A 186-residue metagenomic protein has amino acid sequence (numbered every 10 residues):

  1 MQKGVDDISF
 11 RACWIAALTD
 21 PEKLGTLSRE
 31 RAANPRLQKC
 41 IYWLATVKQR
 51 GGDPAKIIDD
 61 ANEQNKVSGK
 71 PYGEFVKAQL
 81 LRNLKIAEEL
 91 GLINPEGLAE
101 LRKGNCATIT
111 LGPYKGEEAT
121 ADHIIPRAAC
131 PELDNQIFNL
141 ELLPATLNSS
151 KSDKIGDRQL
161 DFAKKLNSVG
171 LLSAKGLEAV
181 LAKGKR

Functional and structural regions predicted by a protein language model:
M1-K115, S150-R186: Nuclease and nuclease-like effector domains acting on nucleic acids or nucleotide cofactors
A107-L142: Histidine-centered nuclease catalytic patch
R127, S149-S150: Activation segment
A145: Cys/His/Pro-rich metal-binding microdomains
